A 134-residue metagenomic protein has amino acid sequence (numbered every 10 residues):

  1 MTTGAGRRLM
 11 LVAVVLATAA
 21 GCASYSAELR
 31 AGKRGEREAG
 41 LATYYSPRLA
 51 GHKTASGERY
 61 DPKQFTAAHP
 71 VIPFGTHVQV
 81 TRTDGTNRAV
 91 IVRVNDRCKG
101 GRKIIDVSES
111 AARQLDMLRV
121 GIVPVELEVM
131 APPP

Functional and structural regions predicted by a protein language model:
M1-M10: Bacterial N-terminal signal peptides that target proteins for export
T2-T3, T18-P134: Secreted/periplasmic proteins
M10-A20: Bacterial N-terminal signal peptides
